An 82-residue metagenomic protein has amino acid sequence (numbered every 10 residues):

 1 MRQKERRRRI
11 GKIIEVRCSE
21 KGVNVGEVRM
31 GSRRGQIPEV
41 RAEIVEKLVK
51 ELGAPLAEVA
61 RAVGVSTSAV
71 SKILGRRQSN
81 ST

Functional and structural regions predicted by a protein language model:
M1-V28: Helix-loop elements that line ligand-binding/catalytic pockets
E15, E46, A57: Residues within the helices of the helix-turn-helix
M30-G35: Short amphipathic alpha-helical boundary/capping segments
P38-A54: Short, amphipathic alpha-helical "recognition" segments used to contact nucleic acids or chromatin
V49, L74-G75, S81: DNA major-groove recognition helix of helix-turn-helix
P55-R61: Short alpha-helical "recognition helix" segments of helix-turn-helix
